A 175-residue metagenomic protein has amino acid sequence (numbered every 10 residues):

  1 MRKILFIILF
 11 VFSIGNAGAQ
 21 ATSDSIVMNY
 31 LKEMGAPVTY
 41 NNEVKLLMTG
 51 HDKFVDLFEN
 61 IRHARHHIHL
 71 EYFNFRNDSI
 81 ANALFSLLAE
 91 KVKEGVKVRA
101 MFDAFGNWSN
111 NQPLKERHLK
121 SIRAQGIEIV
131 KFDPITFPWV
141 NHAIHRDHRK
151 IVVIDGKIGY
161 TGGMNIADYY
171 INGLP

Functional and structural regions predicted by a protein language model:
I4-S13: Sec-dependent N-terminal signal peptides
S13-I14, L174: Single-residue recognition of alpha-helix boundary sites
A17-A21: Boundary at the C-terminal end of the N-terminal hydrophobic targeting segment
I26-M28, K32-R62, R76-P175: HKD-type phospholipase D/PLD-like phosphodiesterase module
V38, H67-E71: Acidic/histidine-rich, surface-exposed loop or edge segments in extracytoplasmic proteins
